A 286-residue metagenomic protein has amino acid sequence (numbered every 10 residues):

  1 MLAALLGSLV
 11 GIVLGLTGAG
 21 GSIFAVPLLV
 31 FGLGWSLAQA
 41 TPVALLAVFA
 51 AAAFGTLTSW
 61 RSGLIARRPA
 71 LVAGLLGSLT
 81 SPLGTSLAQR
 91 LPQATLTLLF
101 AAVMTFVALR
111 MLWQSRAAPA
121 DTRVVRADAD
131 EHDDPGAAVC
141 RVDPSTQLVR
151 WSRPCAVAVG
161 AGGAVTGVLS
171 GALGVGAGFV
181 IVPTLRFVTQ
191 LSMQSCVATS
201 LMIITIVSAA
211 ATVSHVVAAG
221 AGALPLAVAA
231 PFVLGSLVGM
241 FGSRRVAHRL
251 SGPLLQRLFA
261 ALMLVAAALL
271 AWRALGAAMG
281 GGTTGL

Functional and structural regions predicted by a protein language model:
M1-I12, F31-G32, L37, T58-T166 (+2 more regions): Juxtamembrane transmembrane-helix boundary motif
A3-G7, V43-L46, G162, C196-M202: Alpha-helical transmembrane segments of multi-pass membrane proteins
G7-A19, L45-V48, A52, G74-G77: N-terminal transmembrane alpha-helices
T17-A25, L173-T184: Transmembrane helix boundary and interhelical junction motifs in multipass membrane proteins
A25-Q39, V180-S195, S214: Interfacial segments of multi-pass membrane proteins
T41, F100, V197-S200, F259: Membrane-interface helix-entry/capping residues at the boundaries of transmembrane alpha-helices
T41-F49, S78, S200-S208, M263: Transmembrane helix-bundle signature of multi-pass membrane transporters/permeases
